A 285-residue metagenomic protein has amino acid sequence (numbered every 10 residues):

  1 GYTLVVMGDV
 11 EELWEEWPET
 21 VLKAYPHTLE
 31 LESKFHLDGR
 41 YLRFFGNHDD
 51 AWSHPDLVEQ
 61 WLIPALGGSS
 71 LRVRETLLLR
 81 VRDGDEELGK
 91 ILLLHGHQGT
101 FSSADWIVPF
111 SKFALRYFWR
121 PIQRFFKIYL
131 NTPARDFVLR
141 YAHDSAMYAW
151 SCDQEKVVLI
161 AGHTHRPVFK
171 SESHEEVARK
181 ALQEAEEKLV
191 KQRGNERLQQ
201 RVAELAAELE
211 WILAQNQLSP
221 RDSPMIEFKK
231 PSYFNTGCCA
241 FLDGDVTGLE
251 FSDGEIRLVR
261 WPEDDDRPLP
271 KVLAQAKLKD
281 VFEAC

Functional and structural regions predicted by a protein language model:
G1-C285: Extended recognition/assembly regions associated with phosphoester-bond processing machinery
